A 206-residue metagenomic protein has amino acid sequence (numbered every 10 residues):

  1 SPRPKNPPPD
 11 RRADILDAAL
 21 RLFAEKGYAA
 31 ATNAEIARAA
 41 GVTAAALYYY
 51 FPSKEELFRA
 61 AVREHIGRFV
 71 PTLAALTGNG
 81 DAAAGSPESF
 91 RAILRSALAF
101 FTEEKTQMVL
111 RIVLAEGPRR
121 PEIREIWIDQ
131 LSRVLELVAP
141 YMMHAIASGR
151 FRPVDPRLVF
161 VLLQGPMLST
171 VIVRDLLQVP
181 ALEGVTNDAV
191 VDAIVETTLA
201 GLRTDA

Functional and structural regions predicted by a protein language model:
S1-D10, A206: N-terminal intrinsically disordered/low-complexity leader segments
D14, A18-E56, A60-E64: Helix-turn-helix
K54, A61, H65, F69 (+5 more regions): Hydrophobic/aromatic residues within well-ordered alpha-helical segments
E64-G85, D175-N187: Short, flexible, glycine-rich and Lys/Arg-enriched loop motifs at helix boundaries that contact anionic partners
A74-M108, P156-L163, V191: Hydrophobic alpha-helical connector segments
E88, L98-M143, A181-G184: Short secondary-structure transition hinges
R124, I128, S132, M142-E196 (+1 more regions): Hydrophobic/aromatic-rich alpha-helical bundle segments in the mid-to-C-terminal region
